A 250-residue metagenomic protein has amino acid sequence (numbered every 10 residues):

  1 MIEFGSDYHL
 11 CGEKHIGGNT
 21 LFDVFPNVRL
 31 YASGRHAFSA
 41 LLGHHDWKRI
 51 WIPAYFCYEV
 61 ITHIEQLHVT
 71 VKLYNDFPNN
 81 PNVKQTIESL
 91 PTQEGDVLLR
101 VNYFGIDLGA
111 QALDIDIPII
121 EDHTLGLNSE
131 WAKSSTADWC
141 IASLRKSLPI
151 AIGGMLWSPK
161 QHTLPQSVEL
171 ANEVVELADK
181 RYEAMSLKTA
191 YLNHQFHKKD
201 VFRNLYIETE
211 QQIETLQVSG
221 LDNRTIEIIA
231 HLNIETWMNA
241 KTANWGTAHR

Functional and structural regions predicted by a protein language model:
M1-L10: N-terminus-biased targeting/localization segments
L10-V28, A32, H36-I120, G126-N128: PLP-dependent aminotransferase-like
A37-F38, R100-A112, D138-W157: A conserved donor-nucleotide-binding helix/loop in the catalytic core of Leloir-type glycosyltransferases
I87-T92, T136, L156-W157: Short, surface-exposed amphipathic charged segments that create phosphate/polyanion-binding patches used for binding
I120-E121, C140: A short alpha->loop->secondary-structure connector
T124, N128-W131, T136: Glycine-rich beta-alpha loop elements in corrinoid/cobalamin-binding modules across cobalamin-dependent enzymes
N128-S129, W139-A142, K146-G153, W157-H249: Active-site region of PLP-dependent enzymes
